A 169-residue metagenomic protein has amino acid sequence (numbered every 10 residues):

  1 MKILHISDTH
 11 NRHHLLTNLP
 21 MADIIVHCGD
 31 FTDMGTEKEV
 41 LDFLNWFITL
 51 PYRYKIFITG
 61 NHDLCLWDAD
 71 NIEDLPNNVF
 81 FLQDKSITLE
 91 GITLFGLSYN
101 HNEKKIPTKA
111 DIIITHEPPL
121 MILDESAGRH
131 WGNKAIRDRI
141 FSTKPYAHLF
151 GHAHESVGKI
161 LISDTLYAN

Functional and structural regions predicted by a protein language model:
K2-H10, C28, G91-N100, I112-H116 (+1 more regions): Active-site-proximal beta-strand elements of phosphoester/diester hydrolases
I6-L89: Core catalytic region of metal-dependent phosphoesterases/phosphodiesterases, especially metallo-beta-lactamase-like
H10-R12, N61-H62, H116, A147-S156: Histidine-centered divalent metal-coordination motifs
H13, C65-W67, E90, E103 (+2 more regions): Short catalytic/ligand-binding loop motif for oxyanion handling, primarily in non-cytosolic enzymes, centered on
N18-P20, F47-Y52, E73-P76, I106-T108 (+3 more regions): Short, conserved loop/helix-junction motifs that constitute active-site signature segments in enzyme catalytic cores
A22-I24, F57, N77-F80, E90-H130: Active-site-proximal loop/helix segment associated with metal-binding centers of metalloenzymes
E37-L41, E103, N133-K134: Structural motif corresponding to alpha-helix initiation and N-cap regions
R53-I56, L120-N169: Conserved beta-sheet core of the metallophosphoesterase superfamily
